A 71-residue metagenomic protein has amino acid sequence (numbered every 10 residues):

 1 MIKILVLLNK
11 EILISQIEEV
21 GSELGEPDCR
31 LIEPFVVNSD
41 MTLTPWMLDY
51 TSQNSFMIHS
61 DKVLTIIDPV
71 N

Functional and structural regions predicted by a protein language model:
M1-N71: Conserved RNA-binding domains used in RNP assembly and mRNA/RNA metabolism
